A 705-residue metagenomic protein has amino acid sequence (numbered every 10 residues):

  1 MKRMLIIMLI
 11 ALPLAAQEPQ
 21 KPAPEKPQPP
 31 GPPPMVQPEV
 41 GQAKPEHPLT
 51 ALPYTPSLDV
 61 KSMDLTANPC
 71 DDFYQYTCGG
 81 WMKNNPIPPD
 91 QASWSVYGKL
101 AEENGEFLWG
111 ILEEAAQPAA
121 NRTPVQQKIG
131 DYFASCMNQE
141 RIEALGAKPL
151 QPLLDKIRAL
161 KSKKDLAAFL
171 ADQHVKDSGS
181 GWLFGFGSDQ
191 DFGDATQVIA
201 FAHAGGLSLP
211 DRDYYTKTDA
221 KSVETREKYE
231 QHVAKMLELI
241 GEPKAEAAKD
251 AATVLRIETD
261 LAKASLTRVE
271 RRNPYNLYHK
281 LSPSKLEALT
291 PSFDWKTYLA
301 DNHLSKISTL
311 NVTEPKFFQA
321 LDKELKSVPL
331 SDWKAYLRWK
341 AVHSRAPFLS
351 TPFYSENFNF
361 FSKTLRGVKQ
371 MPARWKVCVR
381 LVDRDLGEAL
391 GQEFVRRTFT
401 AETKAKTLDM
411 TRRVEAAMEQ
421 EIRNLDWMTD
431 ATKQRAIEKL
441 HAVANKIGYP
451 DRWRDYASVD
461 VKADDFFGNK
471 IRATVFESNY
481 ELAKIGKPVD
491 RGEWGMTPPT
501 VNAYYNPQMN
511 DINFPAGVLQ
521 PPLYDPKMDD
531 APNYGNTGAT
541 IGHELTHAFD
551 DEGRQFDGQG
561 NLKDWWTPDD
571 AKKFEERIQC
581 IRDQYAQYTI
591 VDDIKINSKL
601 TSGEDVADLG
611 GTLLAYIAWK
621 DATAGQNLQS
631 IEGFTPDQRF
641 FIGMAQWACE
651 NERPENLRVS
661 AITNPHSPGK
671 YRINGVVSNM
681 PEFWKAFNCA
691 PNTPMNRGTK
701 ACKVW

Functional and structural regions predicted by a protein language model:
M1-Q17, L609: Sec-dependent N-terminal signal peptides
A16-A51: Compositionally biased, proline/threonine/alanine/serine-rich low-complexity intrinsically disordered stretches
H47-Y54, A67-I142: Active-site-surrounding "flap" and adjacent substrate/cofactor-binding loops of secreted or lumenal enzymes, prototyped
M63-K83, Y215, D219-L239, S602 (+1 more regions): Hydrophobic/aromatic-rich, well-ordered segments within soluble, folded domains that form packed cores
N84-P88, G187, D211-D213, S265-T267 (+3 more regions): Short, solvent-exposed loop/turn and secondary-structure capping segments
D90-L112, K244-A264, N533-A539, D637-F641: Short secondary-structure subsegments characteristic of cysteine-rich extracellular domains
E113-R413: Noncatalytic, helix-rich "gating/capping" subdomain that lines the substrate-entry/channel surface of large enzyme
V254, D260, L289-S292, L304 (+4 more regions): Intrinsically disordered, low-complexity linker/terminal regions across diverse proteins
